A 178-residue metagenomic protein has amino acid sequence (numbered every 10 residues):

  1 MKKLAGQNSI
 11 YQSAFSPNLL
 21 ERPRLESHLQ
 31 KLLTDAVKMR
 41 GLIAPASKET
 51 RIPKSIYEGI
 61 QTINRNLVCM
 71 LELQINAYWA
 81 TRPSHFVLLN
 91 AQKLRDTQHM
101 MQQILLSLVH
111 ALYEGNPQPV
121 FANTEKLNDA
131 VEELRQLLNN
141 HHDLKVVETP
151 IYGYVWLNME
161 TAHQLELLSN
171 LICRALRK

Functional and structural regions predicted by a protein language model:
M1-I60, N64, Y78, L105-L108: Non-transmembrane accessory domains of multi-pass membrane transporters/channels
L4-N8, I63-K178: Soluble C-terminal extramembrane regulatory/interaction domains of multi-pass membrane proteins
